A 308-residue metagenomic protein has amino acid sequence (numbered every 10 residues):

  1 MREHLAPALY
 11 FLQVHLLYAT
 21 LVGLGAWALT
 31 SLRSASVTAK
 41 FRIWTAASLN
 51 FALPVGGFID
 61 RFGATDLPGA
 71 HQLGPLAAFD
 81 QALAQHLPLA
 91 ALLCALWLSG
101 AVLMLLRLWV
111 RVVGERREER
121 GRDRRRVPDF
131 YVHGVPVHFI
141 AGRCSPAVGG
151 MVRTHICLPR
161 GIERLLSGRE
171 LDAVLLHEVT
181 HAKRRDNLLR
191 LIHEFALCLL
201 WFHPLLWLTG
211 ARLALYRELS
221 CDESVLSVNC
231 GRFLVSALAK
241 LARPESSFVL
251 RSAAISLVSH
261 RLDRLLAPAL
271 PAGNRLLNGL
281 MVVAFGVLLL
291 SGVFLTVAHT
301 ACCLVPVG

Functional and structural regions predicted by a protein language model:
M1-T20: Hydrophobic transmembrane alpha-helical segments in integral membrane proteins
H15-S31: N-terminal signal-anchor/start-transfer transmembrane helix
T45-A64: A generic, lipid-embedded transmembrane alpha helix
Q81-R164, S291-G308: Juxtamembrane/interface helices at transmembrane-helix boundaries
R116-E118, L208-H260, R264-A267: Short helix/loop segments within enzyme catalytic domains that coordinate or immediately flank catalytic cofactors
C157-V174, T209: Short pre-active-site segment immediately N-terminal to the catalytic Zn-binding motif
D172-H193, C221-D222: Active-site recognition of the HExxH zinc-binding catalytic motif
H260, R264-G308: Pan-zinc metallopeptidase signature
